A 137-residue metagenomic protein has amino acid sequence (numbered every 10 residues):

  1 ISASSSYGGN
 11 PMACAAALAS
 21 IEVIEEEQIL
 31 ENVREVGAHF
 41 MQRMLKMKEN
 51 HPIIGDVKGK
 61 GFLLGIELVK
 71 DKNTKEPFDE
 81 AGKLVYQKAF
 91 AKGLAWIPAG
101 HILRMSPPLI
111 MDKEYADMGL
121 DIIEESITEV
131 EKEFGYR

Functional and structural regions predicted by a protein language model:
I1-R137: Conserved N-terminal phosphate-binding loop of PLP-dependent enzymes in the Aspartate aminotransferase
